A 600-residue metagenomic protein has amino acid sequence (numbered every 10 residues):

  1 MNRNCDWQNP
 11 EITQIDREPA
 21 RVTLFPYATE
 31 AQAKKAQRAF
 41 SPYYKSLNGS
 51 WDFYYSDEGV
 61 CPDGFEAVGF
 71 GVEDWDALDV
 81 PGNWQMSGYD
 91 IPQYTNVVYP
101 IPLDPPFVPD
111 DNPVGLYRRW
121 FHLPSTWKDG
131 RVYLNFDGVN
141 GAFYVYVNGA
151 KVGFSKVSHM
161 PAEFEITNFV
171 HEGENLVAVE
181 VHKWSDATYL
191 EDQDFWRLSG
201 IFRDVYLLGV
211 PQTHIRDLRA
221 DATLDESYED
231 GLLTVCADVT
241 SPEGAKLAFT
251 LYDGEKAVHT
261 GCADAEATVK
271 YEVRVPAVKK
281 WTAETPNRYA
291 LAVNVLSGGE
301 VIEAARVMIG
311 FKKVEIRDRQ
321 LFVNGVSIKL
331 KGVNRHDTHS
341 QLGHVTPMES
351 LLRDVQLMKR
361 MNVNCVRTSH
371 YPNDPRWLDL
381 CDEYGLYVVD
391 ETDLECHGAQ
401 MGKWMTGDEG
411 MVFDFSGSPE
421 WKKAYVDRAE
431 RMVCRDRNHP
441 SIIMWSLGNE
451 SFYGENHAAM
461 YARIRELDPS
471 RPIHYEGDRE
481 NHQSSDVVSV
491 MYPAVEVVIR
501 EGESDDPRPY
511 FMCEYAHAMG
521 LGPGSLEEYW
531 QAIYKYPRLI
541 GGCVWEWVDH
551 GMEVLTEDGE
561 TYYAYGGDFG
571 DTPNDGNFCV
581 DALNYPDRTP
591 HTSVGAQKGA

Functional and structural regions predicted by a protein language model:
M1-A39, A77, S87-D90, T95 (+3 more regions): Extended substrate-binding grooves/exosites of carbohydrate-active enzymes
N2-D6, E11-Q14, Q37-R38, D52-S56 (+11 more regions): Accessory beta-strand-rich segments of carbohydrate-active enzymes
W127-G130, V170-E174, V275-R288: Short glycine/proline/serine/threonine-rich loop/turn segments at secondary-structure transition edges
V145-V147, D230-A263, V269-Y271, L291: Beta-strand-rich binding/interaction modules
Y146-V152, Y252-G254, G298, N324: Short strand-turn-strand beta-turns centered on an Asx-Gly dipeptide
A178-E180, A290-N294: Extracellular recognition modules
F202-R219, F311-V326: Low-complexity, Pro/Ser/Thr- and charge-rich linker/hinge segments at domain boundaries
Q212-P242, R588-A600: Surface beta-strand/loop "capping" patches
